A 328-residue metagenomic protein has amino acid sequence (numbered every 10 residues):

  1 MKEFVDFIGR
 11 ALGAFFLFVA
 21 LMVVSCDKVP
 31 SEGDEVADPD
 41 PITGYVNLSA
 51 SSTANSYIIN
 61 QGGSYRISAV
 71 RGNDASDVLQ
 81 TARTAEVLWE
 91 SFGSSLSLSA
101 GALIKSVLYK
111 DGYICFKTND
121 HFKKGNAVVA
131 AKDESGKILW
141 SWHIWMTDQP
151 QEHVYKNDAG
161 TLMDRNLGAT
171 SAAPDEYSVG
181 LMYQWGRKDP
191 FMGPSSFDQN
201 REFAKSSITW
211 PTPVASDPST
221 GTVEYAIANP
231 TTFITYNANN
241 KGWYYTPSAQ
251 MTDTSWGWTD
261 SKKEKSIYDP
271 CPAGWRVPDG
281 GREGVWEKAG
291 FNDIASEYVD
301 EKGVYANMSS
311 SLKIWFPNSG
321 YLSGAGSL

Functional and structural regions predicted by a protein language model:
M1-K2, L162: Short hydrophobic motif
K2-E3, V19-G44: Bacterial Sec-dependent N-terminal signal peptides
K2-G13: Bacterial N-terminal signal peptides that target proteins for export
G13-F15, V19: N-terminal leader/targeting segments
D34-E90, G101-S106: Extracellular ectodomain segments of secreted/surface proteins
I67, A75-K124, V128, W140-L328: Conserved positions within compact, well-structured domain cores
E134-S135: Short, solvent-exposed loop/turn segments at the edges of extracellular beta-sandwich modules
